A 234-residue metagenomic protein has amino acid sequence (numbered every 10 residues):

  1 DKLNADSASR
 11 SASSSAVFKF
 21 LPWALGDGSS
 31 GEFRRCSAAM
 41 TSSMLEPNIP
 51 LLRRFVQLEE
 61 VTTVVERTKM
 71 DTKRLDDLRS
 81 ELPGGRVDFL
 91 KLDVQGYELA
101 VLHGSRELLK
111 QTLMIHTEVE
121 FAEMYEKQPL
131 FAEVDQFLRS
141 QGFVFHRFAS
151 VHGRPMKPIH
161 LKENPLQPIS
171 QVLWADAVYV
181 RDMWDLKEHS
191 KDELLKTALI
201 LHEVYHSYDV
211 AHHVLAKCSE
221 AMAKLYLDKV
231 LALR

Functional and structural regions predicted by a protein language model:
D1-R234: Phosphate/nucleotide-binding beta-alpha loop and adjacent structural elements of enzyme active sites
